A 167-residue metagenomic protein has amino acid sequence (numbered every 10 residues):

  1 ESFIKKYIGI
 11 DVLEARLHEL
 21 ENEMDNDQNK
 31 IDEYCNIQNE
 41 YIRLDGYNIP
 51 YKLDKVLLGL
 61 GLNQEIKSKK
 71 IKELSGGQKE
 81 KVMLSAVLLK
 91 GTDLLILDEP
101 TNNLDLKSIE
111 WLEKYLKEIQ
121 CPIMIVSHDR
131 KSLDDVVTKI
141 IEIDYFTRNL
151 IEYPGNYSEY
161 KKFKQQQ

Functional and structural regions predicted by a protein language model:
E1-Q167: ABC ATP-binding cassette signature C-motif
